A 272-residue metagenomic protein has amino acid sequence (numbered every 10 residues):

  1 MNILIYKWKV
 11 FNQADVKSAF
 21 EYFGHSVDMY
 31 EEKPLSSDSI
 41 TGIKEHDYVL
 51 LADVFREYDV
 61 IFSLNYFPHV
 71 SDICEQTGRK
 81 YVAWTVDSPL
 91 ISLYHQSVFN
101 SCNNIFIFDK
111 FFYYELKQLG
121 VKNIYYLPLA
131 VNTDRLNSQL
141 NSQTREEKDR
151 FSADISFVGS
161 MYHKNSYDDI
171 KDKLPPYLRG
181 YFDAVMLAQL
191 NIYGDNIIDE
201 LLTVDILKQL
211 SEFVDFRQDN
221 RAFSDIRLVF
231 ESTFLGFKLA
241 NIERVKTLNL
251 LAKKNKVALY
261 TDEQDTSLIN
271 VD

Functional and structural regions predicted by a protein language model:
M1, E57-Y58, G78, C102 (+2 more regions): A general structural motif
N2-N12, K122-N123, P128-D272: Nucleotide-sugar donor-binding catalytic core of glycosyltransferases
Y6-L119, R135-Q143, D272: Extended catalytic core of nucleotide-activated donor transferases of GT-like folds
